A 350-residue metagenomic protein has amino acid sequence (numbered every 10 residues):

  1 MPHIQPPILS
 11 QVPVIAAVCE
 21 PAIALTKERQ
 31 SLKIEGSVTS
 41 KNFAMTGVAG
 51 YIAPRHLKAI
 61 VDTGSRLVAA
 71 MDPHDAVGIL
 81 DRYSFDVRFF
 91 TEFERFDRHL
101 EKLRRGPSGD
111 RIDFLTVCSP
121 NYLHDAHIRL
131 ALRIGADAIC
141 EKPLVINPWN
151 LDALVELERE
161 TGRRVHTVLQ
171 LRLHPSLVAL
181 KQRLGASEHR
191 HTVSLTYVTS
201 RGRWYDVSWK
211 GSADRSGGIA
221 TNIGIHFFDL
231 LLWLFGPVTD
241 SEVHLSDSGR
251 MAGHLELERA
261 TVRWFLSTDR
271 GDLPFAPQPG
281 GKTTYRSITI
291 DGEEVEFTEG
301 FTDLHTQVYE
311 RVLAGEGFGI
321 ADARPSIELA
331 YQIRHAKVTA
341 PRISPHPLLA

Functional and structural regions predicted by a protein language model:
C19, L25-D86: N-terminal Rossmann-like dinucleotide-binding module
C19, L25-S37, K102-P107, F114-T116 (+1 more regions): C-terminal helix-rich "cap/oligomerization" subdomain common to oxidoreductases
H56, F89-I139, P143-V155: Beta-loop-alpha module in the N-terminal Rossmann-like domain of NAD(P)-dependent dehydrogenases, especially those
Y122, V145-R203: A contiguous active-site-proximal alpha/beta segment in oxidoreductase catalytic domains
R203-D272, R324-E328: Rossmann-like dinucleotide-binding domain that binds NAD(P)(H)
S248-L304: C-terminal substrate-binding/catalytic lobe of Rossmann-fold NAD(P)-dependent oxidoreductases
